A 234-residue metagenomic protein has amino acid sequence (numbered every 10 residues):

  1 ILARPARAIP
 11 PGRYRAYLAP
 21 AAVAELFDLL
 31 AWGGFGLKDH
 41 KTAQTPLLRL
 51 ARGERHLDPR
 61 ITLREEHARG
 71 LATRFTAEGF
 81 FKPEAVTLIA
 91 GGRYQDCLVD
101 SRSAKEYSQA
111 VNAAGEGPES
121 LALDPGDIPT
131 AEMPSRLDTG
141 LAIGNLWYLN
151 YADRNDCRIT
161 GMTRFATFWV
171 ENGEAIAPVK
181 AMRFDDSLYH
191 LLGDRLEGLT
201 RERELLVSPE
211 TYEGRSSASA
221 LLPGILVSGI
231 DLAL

Functional and structural regions predicted by a protein language model:
I1-F35, L191, L199-L206: Internal alpha/beta scaffold segment
L30-A43, S101: Generalized protein targeting/export and membrane-interface segments
H40, L47-L234: Dual-mode signal for accessory low-complexity, basic/Gly-rich regions
